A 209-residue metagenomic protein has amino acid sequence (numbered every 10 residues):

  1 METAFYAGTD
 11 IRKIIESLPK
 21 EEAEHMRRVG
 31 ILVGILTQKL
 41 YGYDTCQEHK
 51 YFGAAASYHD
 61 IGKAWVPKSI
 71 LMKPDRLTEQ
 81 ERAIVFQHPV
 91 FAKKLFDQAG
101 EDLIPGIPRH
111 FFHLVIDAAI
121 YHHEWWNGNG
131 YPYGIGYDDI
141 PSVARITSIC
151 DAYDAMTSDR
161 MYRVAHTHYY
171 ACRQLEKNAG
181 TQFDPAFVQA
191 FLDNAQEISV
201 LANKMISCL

Functional and structural regions predicted by a protein language model:
E2-L209: Histidine- and acidic-residue-rich, metal-dependent catalytic cores
